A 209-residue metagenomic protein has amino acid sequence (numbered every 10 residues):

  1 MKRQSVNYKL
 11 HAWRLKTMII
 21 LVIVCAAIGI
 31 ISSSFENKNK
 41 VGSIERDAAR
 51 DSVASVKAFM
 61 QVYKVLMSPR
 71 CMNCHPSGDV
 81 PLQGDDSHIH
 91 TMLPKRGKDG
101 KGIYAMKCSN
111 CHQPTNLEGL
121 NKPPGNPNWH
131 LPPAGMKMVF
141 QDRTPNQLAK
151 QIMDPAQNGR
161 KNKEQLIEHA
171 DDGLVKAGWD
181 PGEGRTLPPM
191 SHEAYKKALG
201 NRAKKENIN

Functional and structural regions predicted by a protein language model:
K2-K57, M67-N73, S77-L82, A198-N209: Post-cleavage N-terminal segment of exported redox proteins
I31, G84, I89-M92, N126 (+1 more regions): Generic alpha-helical propensity signal that fires on short helical segments and nearby coil/disordered stretches
S52-S55, F59, K64, K101 (+3 more regions): Solvent-exposed, acidic/flexible segments
K57-M67, S87-M106, M138: Flexible gly/pro/ser-rich segments immediately N-terminal to CXXCH heme-c attachment motifs in exported/periplasmic
P69, N116, K122-N209: C-type cytochrome heme-c attachment and multiheme electron-transfer modules
P69-G78, A105-T115: The canonical Cys-X-X-Cys-His
P81-D85, E118-K122: Short Cys/His-rich "knuckle" micro-motifs
P94-Q113, T144-Q151: Short, Lys/Arg-enriched charge-dense amphipathic segments
